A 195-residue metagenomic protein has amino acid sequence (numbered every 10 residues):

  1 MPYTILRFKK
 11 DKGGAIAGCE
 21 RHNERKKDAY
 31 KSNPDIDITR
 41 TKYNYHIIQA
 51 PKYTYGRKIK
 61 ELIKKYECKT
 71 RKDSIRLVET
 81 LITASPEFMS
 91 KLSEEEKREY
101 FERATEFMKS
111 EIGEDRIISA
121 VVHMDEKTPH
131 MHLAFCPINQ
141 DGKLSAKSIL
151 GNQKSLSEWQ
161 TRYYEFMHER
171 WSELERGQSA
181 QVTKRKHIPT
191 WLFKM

Functional and structural regions predicted by a protein language model:
M1-M195: N-terminal nicking endonuclease/strand-transfer module with a His-rich metal-binding environment and a catalytic Tyr
